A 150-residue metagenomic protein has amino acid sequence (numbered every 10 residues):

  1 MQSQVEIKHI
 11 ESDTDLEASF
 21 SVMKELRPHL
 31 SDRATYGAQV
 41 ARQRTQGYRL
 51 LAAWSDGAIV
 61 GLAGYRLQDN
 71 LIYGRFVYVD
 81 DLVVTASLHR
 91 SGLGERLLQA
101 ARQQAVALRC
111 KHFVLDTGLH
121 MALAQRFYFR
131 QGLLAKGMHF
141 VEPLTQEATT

Functional and structural regions predicted by a protein language model:
Q2-G74, Q99, P143-T145: Acetyl-CoA-dependent GNAT
Q2-S3, Q103, L134, M138-T150: Terminal substrate-recognition subdomain of acyl/acetyltransferases
R49, K111, L134: Short acidic/polar active-site loop segments enriched in Thr and Asp
Q68, T85, G118: Residue-level recognition of the GNAT/N-acetyltransferase active site
D69-V79, H89, A135-K136: A conserved beta-turn-beta hairpin within the catalytic core of GNAT-like acetyltransferases that forms part
V84, R90-Q103, R130: Conserved acetyl-CoA-binding loop-helix of GNAT-fold acetyltransferases
E95, L119-M138, E142: Conserved active-site alpha-helix within GNAT-family acetyltransferase domains
A105-T117: Conserved GNAT acetyl-CoA-binding A-motif
